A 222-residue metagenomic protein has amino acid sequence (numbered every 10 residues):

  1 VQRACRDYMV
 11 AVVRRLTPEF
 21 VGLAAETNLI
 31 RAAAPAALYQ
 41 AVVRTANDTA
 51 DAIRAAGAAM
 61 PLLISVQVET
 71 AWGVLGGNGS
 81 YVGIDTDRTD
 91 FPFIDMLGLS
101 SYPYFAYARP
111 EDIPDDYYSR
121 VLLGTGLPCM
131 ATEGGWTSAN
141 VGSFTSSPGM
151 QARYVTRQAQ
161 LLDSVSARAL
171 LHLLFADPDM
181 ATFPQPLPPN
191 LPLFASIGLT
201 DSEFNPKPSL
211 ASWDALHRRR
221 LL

Functional and structural regions predicted by a protein language model:
V1-A4, A36-R44, A108, D112-D116 (+2 more regions): Alpha-helix N-cap and loop-to-helix initiation/capping positions
V1-L23, A41-A52, G79-D90, R157-L162: An active-site-proximal structural segment forming one wall of the substrate-binding cleft that immediately precedes
M9, L16-A25, I64-V66, G77-D112 (+1 more regions): Aromatic- and acid-rich polysaccharide-binding/catalytic face of secreted or lumenal carbohydrate-active enzymes
V13-T17, D51-A58, L123-G126, Q160-A167 (+1 more regions): Sec-exported extracytoplasmic/periplasmic mature domains
G22-A25, V43-Y81, L127-A139, A167-P178: Aromatic-lined carbohydrate-recognition surfaces of secreted/lumenal glycan-active proteins
T27-L38, L99-E111, V141-S146: Surface-exposed cleft-lining segments at the edges of enzyme active sites
A108-L171: Catalytic-core region of carbohydrate-active enzymes that cleave or remodel glycosidic bonds
V141-Y154, L162-L222: Aromatic-rich peripheral "rim/lid" segments of glycoside hydrolase catalytic domains that contact and position glycan
